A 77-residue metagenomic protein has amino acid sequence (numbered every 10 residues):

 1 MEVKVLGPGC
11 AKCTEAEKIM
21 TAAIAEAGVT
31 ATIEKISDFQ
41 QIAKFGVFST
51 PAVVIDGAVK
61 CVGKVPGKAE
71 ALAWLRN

Functional and structural regions predicted by a protein language model:
M1-A22: Local sequence-structure signature of Cys/Sec-based thiol-disulfide redox active-site neighborhoods
E2-V3, T30-S37, A73-W74: Terminal leader/tail segments of proteins
C10-A11, I36, V65: Short, surface-exposed acidic/glycine-rich loop or hinge patches that mediate macromolecular interfaces
I19-T32: Conserved helix-turn-beta segment immediately C-terminal to the redox Cys motif in thioredoxin-like folds
Q41: Acidic, metal-coordinating helix/loop segments flanking the phosphotransfer/catalytic sites of two-component signaling
G46-V53: Structural micro-motif
I55-N77: Non-catalytic, surface beta->alpha helical segment in thiol-disulfide oxidoreductase systems
